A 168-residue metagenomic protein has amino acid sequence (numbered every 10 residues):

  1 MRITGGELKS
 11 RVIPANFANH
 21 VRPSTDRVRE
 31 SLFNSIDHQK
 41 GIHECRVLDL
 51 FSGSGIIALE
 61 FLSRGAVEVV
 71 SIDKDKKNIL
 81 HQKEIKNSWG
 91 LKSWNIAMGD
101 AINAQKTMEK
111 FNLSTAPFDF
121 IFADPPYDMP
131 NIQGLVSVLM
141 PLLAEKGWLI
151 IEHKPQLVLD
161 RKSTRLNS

Functional and structural regions predicted by a protein language model:
M1-R165: Class I S-adenosyl-L-methionine-dependent methyltransferase catalytic core
